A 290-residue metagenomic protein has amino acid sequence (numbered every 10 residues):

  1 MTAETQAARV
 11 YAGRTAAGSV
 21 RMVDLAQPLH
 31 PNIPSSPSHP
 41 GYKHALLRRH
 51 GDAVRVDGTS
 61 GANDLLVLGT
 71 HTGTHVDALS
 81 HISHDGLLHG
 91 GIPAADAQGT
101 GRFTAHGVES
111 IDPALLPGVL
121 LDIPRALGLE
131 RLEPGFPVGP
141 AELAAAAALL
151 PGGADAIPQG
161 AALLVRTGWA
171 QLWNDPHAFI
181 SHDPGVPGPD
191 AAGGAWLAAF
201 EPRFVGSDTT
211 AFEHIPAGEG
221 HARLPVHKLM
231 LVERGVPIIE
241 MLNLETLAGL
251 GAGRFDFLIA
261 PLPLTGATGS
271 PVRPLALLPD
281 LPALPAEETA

Functional and structural regions predicted by a protein language model:
M1-A290: Active-/binding-site microenvironments in catalytic and ligand-binding cores
